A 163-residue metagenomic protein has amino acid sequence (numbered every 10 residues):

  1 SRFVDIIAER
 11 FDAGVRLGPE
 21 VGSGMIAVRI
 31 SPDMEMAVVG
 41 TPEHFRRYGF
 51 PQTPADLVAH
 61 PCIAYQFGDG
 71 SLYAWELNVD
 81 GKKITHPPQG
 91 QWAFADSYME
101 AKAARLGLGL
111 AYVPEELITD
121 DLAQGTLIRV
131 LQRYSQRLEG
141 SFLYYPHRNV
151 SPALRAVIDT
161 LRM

Functional and structural regions predicted by a protein language model:
S1, R16-P19, G40-P42, V113-E116: Beta->alpha turn/N-cap motifs
S1-S23: Central regulatory/effector-binding core of bacterial HTH transcription factors
G24-E35, G40-Y65, D80: Flexible hinge/capping segments at coil-to-helix
V28-S31, Q124-Q136: Short beta-strand->loop
A64, T85-D96: Short beta-strand-to-loop elements that line the ligand-binding cleft of bilobed periplasmic-binding protein-like
Y73-P87, D121: Ligand-binding cleft/hinge of the Venus flytrap
A101-T126, S135: A ligand-binding cleft/hinge motif common to bilobed small-molecule-binding domains
L131-M163: A late-sequence structural motif
